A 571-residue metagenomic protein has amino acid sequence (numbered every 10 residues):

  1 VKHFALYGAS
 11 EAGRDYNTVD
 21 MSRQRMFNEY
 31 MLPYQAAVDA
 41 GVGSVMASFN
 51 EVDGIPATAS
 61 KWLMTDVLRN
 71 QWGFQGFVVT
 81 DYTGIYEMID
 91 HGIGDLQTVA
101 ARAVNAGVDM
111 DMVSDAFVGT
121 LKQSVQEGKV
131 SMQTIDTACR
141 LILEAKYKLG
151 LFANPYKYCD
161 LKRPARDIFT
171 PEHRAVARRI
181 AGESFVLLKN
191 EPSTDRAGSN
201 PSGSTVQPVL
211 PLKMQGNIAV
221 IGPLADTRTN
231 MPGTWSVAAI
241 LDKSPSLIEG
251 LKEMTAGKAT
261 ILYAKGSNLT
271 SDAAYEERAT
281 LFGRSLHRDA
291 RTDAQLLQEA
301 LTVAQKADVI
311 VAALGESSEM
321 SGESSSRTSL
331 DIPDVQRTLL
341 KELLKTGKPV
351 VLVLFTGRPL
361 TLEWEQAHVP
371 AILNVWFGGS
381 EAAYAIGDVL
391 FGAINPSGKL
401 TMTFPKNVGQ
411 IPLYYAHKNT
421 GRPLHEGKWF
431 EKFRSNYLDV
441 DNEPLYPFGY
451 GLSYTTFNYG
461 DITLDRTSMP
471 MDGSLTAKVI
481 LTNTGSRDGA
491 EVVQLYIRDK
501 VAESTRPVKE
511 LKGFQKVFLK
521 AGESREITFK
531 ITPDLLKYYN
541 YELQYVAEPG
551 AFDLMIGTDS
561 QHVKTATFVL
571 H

Functional and structural regions predicted by a protein language model:
V1-N540, P549-S560, V569-H571: Glycoside hydrolase catalytic-domain context in secreted enzymes
Y545-A547: Surface-exposed, short loops/turns at beta-strand junctions within beta-sandwich domains
T565-A566: C-terminal effector modules
